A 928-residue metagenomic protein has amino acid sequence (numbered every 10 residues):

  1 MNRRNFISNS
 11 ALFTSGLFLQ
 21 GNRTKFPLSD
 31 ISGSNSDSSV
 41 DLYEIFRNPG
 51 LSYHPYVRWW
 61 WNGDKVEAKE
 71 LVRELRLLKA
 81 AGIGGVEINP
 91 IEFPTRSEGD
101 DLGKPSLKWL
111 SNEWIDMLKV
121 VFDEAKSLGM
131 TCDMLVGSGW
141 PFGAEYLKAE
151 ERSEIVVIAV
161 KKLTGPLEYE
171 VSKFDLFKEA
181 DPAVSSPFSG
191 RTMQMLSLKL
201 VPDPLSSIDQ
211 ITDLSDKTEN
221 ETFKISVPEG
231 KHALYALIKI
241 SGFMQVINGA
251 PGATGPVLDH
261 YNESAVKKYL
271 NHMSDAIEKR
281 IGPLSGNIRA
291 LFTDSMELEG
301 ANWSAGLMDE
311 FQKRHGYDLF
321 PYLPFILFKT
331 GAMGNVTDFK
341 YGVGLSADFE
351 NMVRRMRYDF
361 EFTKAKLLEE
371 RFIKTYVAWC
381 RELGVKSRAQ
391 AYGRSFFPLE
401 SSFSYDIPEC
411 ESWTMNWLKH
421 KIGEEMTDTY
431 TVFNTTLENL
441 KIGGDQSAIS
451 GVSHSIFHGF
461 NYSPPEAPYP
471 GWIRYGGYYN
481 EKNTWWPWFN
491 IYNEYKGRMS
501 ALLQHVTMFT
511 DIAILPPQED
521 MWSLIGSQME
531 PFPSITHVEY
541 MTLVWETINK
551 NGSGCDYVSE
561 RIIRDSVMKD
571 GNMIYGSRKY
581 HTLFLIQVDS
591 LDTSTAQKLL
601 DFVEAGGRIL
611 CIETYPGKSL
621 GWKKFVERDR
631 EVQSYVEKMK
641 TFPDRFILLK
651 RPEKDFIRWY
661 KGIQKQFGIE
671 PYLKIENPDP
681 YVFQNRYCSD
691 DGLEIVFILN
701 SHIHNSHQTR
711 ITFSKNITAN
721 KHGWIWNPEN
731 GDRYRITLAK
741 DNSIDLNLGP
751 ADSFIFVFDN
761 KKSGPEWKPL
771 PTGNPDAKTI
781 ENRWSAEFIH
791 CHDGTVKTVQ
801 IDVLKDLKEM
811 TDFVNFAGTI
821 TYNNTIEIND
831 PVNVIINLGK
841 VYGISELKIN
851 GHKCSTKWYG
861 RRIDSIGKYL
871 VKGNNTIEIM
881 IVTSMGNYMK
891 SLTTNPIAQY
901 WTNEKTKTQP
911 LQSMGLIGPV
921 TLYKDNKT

Functional and structural regions predicted by a protein language model:
N5-P27: N-terminal export signals
G21-V40: C-terminal segment of N-terminal export signals and the immediately downstream linker at the start of the mature
V72, G85, W109-W140, Y146-L147 (+5 more regions): Carbohydrate-binding surfaces of carbohydrate-active enzymes
R73-I91: Catalytic domains of carbohydrate-active enzymes, especially glycoside hydrolases
I91-L214, I225, V246-I247, A253-T254: Acidic/aromatic-lined carbohydrate-recognition and catalytic surfaces of CAZymes acting on diverse glycans
W140-G143, L147-K148, K162-Y169, K173-K217 (+3 more regions): An acidic-aromatic loop/edge-strand motif
L205-H272, D741-P769: Extended acidic/polar, glycine-enriched regions that form or flank non-catalytic beta-rich accessory modules
I826-N850, K857-W858, I877-I881: Aromatic-lined ligand-binding clefts that engage carbohydrates, nucleic acids, or primary amines
